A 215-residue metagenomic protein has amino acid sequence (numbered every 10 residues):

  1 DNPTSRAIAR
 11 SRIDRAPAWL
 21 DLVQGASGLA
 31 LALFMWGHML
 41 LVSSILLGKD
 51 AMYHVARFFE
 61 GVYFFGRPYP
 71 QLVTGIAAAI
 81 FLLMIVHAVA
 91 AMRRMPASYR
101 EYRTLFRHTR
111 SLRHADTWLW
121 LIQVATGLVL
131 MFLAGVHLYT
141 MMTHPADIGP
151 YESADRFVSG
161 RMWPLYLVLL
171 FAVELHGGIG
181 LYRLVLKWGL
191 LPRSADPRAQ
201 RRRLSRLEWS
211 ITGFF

Functional and structural regions predicted by a protein language model:
D1-F215: Membrane-embedded alpha-helical bundles that constitute the cytochrome b-like, heme-associated redox core of multi-pass
